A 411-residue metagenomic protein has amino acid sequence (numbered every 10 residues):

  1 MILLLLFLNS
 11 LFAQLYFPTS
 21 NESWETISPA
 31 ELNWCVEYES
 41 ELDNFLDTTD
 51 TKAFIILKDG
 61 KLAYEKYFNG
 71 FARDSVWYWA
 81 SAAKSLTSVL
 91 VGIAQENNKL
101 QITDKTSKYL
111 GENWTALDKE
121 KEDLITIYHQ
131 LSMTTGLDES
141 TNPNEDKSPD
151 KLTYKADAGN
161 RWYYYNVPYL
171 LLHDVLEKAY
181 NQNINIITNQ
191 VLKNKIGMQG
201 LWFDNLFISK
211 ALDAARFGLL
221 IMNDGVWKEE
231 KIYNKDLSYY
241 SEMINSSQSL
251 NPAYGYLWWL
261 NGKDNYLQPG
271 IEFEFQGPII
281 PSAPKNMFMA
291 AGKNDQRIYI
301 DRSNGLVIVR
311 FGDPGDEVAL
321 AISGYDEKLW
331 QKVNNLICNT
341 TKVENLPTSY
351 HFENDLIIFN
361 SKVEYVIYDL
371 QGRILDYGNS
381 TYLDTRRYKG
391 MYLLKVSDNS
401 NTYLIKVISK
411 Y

Functional and structural regions predicted by a protein language model:
Q14-T26, N335-L356, N360, K410-Y411: Residue-level detector of functionally pivotal "anchor" positions at catalytic/ligand-binding pockets or at interdomain
E41-F71, Y299, G305-V309: A short, well-structured edge-of-sheet supersecondary motif
L57-A63, I367-L375, Y392: Short, glycine-anchored, charge-dense loop/turn motifs used at functional sites
G60, W77-T103, Q130, L172-L176 (+1 more regions): Active-site SXXK
R73-D74, G136-S209: Catalytic-site signature segments of enzymes, centered on catalytic residues
N97-T135, Y180-D213: Active-site helix/loop module of the DD-peptidase/beta-lactamase fold, centered on the serine-lysine SxxK catalytic
K193-R302, G315-L320: Penicillin-binding protein/beta-lactamase superfamily catalytic region
E344, M391-Y411: C-terminal tail/sorting-segment detector
